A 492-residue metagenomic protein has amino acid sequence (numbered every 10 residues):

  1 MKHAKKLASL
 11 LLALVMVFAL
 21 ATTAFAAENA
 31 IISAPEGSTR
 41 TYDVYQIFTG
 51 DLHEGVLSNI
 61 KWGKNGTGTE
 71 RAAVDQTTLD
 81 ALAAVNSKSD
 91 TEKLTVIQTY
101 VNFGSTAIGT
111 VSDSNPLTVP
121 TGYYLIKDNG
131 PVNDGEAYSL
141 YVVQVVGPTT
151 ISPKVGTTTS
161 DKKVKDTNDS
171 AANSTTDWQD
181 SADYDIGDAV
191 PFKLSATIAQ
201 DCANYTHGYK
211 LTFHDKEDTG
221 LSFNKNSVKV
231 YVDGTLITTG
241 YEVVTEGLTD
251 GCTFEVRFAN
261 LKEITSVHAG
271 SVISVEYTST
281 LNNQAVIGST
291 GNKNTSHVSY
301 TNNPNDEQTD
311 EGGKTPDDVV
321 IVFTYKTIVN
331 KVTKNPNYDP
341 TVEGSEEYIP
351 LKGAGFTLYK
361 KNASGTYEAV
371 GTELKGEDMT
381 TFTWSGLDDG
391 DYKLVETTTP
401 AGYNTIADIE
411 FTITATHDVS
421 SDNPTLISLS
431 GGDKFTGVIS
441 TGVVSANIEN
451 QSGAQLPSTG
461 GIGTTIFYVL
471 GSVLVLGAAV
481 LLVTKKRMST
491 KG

Functional and structural regions predicted by a protein language model:
K2-G492: Solvent-exposed loop/turn and edge beta-strand elements of beta-rich ligand-binding domains
